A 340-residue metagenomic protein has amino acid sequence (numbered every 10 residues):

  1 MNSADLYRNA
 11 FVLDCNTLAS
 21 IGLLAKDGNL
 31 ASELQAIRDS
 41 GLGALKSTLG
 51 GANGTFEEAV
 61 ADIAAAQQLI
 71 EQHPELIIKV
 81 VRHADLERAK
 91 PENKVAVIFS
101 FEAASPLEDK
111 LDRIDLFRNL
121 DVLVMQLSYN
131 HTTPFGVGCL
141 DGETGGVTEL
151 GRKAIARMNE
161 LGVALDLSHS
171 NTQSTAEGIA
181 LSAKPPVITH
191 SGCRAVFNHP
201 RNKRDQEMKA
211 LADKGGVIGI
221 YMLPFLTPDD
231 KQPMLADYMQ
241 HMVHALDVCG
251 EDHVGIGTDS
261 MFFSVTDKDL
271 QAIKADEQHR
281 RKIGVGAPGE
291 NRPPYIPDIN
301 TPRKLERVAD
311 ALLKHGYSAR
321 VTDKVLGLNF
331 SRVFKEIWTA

Functional and structural regions predicted by a protein language model:
M1-T144, N198-A340: N-terminal hydrophobic targeting/anchoring segments and the immediately downstream early-domain regions of hydrolases
T17-A19, H169-T172, C193, F262: Short, glycine/acidic-enriched loop or turn micro-motifs at the edges of active sites
G41-L42, V122-V124, L161-V163, L181-V187 (+2 more regions): Glycine-enriched alpha-helix->loop->beta-strand junction motifs that scaffold or abut catalytic
I70-Q72, T144-L161, G178-I188: Alpha-helix-loop-beta-strand connector modules within alpha/beta enzyme cores
I77-K79, V163-S170: Catalytic beta/alpha-barrel core
V95, I155-V163, H315: Short, surface-exposed connector motifs at secondary-structure boundaries
K110-I114, S174-K184: Distinct, well-ordered alpha-helical segments
E143-L150, D166-S174, G178, K203: Short, contiguous, pocket-lining structural segments that sit at or immediately flank catalytic/ligand-binding sites
